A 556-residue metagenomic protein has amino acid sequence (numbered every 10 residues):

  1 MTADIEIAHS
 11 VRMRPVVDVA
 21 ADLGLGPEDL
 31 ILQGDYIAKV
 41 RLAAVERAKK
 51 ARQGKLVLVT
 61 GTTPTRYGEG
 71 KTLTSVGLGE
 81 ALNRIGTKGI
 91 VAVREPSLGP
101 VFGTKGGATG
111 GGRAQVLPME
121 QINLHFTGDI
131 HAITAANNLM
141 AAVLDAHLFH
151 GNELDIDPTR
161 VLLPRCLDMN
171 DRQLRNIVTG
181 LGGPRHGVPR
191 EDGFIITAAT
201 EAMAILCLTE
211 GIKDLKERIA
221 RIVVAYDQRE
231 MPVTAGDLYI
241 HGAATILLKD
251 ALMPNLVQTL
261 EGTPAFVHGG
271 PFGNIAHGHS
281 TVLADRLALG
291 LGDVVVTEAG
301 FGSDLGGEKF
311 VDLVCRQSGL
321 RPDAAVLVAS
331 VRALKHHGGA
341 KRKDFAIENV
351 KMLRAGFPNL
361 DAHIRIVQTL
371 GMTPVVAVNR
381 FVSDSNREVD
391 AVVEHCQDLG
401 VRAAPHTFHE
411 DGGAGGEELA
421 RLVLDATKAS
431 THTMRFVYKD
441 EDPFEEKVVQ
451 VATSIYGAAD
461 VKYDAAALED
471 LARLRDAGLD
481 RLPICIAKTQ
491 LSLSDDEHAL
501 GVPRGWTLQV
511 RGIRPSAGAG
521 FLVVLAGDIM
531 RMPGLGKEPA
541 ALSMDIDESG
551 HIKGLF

Functional and structural regions predicted by a protein language model:
M1-F556: Flexible phosphate-sensing "switch/lid" loops adjacent to ATP/NTP-binding sites across phosphate-transfer
